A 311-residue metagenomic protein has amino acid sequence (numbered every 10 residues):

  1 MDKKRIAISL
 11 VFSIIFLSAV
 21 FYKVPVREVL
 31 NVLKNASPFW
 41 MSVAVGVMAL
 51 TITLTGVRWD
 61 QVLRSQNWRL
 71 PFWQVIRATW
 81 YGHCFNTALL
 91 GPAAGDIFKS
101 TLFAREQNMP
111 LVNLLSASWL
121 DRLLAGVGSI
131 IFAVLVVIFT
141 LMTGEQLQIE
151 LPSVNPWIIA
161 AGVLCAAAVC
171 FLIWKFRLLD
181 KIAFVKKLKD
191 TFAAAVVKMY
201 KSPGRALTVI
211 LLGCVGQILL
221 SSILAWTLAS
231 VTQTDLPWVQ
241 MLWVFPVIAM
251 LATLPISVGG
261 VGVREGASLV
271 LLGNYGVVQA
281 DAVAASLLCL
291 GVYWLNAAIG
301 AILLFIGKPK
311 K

Functional and structural regions predicted by a protein language model:
M1-W80, F139-T253, A284-L287, V292-K311: Predominantly cytoplasmic-facing regulatory/coupling regions of multi-pass membrane proteins
W68, N108-M109, T234, I256 (+1 more regions): Helix N-cap/coil-helix junction residues
W73-R77, G95-D96, Q107-D121, V277-L288: Membrane-interface alpha-helices at helix entry/exit sites of multi-pass transporters
I76-N108: Extended non-transmembrane interhelical loops and adjacent amphipathic helices of multipass membrane proteins
Y81, F85-L89, L115-I138, A284-I299: Membrane-embedded alpha-helical segments of transport systems, primarily multispan ion/solute transporters
H83-G91, P246-V261, E265: Transmembrane alpha-helix interface/packing and boundary motifs in multi-pass membrane proteins, characterized by
A94-R105, V258-G273: Re-entrant/interfacial helical elements at transmembrane boundaries that shape and gate the permeation pathway
F98, L102, L115-S118, G128 (+2 more regions): Hydrophobic alpha-helical membrane segments of integral membrane proteins
